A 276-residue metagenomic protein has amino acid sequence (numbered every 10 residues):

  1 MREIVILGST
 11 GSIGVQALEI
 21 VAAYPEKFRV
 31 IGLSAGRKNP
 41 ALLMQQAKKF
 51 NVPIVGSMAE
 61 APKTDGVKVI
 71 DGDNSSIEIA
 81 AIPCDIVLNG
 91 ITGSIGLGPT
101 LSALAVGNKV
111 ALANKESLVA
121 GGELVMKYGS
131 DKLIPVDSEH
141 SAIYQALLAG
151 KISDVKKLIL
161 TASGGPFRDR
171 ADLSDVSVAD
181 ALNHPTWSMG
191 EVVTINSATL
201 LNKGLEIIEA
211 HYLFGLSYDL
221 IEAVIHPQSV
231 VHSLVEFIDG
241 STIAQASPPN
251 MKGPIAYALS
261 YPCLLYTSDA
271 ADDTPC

Functional and structural regions predicted by a protein language model:
M1-S268: Catalytic, metal-anchored helix/loop core of enzyme active sites in primary metabolism
Y266-C276: Single conserved hydrophobic/aromatic residue that forms the stacking wall/gate of nucleotide- or nucleobase-binding
